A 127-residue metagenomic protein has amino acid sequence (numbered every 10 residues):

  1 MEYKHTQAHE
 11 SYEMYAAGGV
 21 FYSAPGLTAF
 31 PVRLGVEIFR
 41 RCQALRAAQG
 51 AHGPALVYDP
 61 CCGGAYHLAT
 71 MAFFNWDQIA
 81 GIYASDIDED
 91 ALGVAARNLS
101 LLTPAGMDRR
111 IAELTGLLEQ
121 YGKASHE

Functional and structural regions predicted by a protein language model:
M1-E127: Class I S-adenosyl-L-methionine-dependent methyltransferase catalytic core
